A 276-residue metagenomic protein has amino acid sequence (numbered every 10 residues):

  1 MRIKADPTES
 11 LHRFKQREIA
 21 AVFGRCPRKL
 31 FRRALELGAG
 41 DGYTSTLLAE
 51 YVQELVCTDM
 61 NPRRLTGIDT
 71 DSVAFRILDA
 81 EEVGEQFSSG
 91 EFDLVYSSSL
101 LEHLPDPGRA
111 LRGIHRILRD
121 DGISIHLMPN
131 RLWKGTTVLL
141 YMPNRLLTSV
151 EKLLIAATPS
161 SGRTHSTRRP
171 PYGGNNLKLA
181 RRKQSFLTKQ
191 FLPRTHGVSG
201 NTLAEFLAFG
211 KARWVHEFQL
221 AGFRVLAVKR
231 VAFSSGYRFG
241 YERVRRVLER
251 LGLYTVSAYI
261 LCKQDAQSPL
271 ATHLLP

Functional and structural regions predicted by a protein language model:
M1-G90, L94-Y96, L111, R230-E242 (+2 more regions): Conserved N-terminal segment of class I S-adenosyl-L-methionine
T8-K15, H103, L203-A208, R250-L251: Aromatic-acidic/polar surface patches that form glycan- and anion
V52, S72-A74, D121, G222-V225: A generic structural signal for alpha->beta connector loops
E82, E102, R131-W133: Active-site micro-motifs of SAM-dependent methyltransferase domains
L94-P105: A short SAM/SAH-binding and catalytic strip from SAM-dependent methyltransferases
L104-P105, L118-D120: Helix-to-beta-strand junctions that scaffold the AdoMet/dcAdoMet cofactor pocket in Class I SAM-dependent enzymes
G108-G113, I123-C262, A266: S-adenosyl-L-methionine-dependent methyltransferase catalytic module, highlighting the catalytic core
